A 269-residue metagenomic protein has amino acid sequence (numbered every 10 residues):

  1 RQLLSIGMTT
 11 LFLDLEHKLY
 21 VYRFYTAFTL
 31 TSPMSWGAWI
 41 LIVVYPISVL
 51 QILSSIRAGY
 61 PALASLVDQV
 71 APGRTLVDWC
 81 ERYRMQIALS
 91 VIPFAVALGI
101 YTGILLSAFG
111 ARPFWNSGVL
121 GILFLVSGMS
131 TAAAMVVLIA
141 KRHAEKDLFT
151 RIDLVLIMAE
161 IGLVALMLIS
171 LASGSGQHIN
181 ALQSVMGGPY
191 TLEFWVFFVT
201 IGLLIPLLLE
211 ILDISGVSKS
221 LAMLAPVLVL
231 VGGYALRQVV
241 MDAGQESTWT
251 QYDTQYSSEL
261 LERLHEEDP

Functional and structural regions predicted by a protein language model:
R1-L4, I92-F94: Alpha-helical transmembrane segments
Q2-L19, G37-A62: Transmembrane-helix bundle segments that line or gate the permeation/cavity pathway in multi-pass membrane proteins
L15-S35, T102-G121, S170-T191, V239-P269: Membrane-interface interhelical loops and short amphipathic "cap" helices that link adjacent transmembrane segments
R23-A27, M34-I40, L123-V136: The feature captures the catalytic groove of carbohydrate-active enzymes
I47-S218, M223-A225, V231-G233: Long, contiguous internal "core" modules enriched in hydrophobic/ aromatic residues
M135, A235-R237, A243: Membrane-water interface signatures at transmembrane helix termini and the short loops that connect adjacent helices
V227-L228, Q238: C-terminal accessory segment of soluble enzyme catalytic cores
